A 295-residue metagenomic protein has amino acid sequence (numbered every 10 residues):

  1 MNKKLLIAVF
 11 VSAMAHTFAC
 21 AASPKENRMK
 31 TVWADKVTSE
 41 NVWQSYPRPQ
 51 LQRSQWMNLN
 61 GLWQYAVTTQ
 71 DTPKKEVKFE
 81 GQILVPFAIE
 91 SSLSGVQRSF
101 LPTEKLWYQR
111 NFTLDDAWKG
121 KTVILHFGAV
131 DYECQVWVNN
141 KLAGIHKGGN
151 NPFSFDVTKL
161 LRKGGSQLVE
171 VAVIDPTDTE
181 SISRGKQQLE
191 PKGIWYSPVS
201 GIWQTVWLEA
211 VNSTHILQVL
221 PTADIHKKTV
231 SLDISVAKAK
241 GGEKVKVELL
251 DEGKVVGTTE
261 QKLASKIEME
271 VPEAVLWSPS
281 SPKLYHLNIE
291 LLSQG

Functional and structural regions predicted by a protein language model:
M1-I7: Bacterial N-terminal signal peptides that target proteins for export
A8-H16: Bacterial N-terminal signal peptides
A22-W56: N-terminal pre-domain segments of enzymes
Q64-T68, A88, R98-H215, A239: Accessory beta-strand-rich segments of carbohydrate-active enzymes
V138, K228-Q261, I267, L287: Beta-strand-rich binding/interaction modules
F155-L160, E268-P282: Signal that preferentially marks extracellular ectodomain short beta-strand elements of beta-sandwich modules
L168-V171, S281-L292: Short, aromatic- and glycine-rich surface loops/edge beta-strands on solvent-exposed regions
A210-K240: Surface beta-strand/loop "capping" patches
